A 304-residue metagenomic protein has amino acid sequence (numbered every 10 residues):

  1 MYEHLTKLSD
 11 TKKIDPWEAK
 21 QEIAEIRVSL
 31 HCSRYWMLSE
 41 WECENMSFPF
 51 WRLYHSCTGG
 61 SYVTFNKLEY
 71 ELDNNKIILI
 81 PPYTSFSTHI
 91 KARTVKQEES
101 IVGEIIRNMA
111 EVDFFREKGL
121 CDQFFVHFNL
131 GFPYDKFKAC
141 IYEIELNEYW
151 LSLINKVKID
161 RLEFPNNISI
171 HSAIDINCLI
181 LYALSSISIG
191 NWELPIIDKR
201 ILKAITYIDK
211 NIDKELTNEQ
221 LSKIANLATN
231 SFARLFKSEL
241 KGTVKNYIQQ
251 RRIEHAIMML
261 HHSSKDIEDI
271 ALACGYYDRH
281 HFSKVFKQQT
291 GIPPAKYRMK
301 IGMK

Functional and structural regions predicted by a protein language model:
M1-S100, A110-E117, H281: Generic protein-terminus/edge-of-domain signal
R52, E99-S100, E104, D122-N129: Short hydrophobic beta-strand segments that form the core of ligand-binding sensory/regulatory domains
C57, S188, D209, D213 (+2 more regions): Short, locally clustered residues in the helix-turn-helix/winged-helix DNA-binding domain
I105-M109: Conserved phosphoryl-transfer catalytic core
D122-K210, S231: An amphipathic alpha-helical interaction segment
K199-Y207, I248, R252-M258: Pre-recognition alpha-helix immediately N-terminal to the DNA-recognition helix within helix-turn-helix or winged-helix
D209-N211, E215-I253, K265, D269-K300: Basic/polar phosphate-binding segments, predominantly the helix-turn-helix DNA-binding elements of transcriptional
